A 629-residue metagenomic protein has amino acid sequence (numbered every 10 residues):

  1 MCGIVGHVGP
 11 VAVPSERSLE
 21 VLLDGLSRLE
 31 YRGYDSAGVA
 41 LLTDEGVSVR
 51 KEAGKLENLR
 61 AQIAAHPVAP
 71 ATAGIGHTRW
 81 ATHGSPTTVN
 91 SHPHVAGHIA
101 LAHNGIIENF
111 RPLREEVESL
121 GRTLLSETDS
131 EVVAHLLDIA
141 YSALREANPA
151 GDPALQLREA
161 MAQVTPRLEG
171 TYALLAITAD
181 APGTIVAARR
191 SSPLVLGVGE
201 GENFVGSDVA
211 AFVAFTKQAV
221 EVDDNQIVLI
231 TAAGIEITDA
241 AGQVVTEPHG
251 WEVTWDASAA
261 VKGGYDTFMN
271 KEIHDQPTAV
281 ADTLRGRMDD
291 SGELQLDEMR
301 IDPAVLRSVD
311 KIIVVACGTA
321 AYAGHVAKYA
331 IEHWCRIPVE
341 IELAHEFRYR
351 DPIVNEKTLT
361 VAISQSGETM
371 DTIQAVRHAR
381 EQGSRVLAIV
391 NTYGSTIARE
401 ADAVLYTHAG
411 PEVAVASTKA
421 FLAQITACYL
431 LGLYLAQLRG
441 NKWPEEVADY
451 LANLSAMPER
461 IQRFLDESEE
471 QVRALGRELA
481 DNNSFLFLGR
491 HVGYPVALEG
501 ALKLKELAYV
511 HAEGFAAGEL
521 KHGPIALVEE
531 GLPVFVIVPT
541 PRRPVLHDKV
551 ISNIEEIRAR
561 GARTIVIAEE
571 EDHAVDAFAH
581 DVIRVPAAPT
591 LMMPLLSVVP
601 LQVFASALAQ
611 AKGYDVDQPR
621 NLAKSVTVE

Functional and structural regions predicted by a protein language model:
M1-T267, T278-D310, Y349, P444 (+2 more regions): Conserved short alpha-helical segments that host acidic/polar catalytic motifs at enzyme active sites
D180-A181, A187, S192-L194, E200-G201 (+1 more regions): A SIS-like phosphosugar-recognition module
